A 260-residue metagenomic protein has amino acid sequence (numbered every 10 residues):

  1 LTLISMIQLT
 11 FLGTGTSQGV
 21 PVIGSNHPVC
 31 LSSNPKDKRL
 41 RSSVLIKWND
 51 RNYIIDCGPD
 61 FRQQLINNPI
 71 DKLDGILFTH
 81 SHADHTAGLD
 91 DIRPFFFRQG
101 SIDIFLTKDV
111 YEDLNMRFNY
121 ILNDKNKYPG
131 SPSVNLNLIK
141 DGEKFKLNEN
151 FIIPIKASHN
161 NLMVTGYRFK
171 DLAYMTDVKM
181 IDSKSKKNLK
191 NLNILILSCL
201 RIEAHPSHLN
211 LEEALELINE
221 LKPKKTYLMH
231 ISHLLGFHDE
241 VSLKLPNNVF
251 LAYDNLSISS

Functional and structural regions predicted by a protein language model:
T2-M175, E240-S260: Binuclear metal-dependent hydrolase catalytic cores
F61, I181-D182: Short, surface-exposed beta-strand-loop junctions and turns on beta-sheet-rich folds
P154-I155, M175-D177, L197, M229: Thr-Gly-centered strand-to-loop micro-motif
D182-S260: Binuclear metal-ion centers of metallo-dependent hydrolases, dominated by the metallo-beta-lactamase
